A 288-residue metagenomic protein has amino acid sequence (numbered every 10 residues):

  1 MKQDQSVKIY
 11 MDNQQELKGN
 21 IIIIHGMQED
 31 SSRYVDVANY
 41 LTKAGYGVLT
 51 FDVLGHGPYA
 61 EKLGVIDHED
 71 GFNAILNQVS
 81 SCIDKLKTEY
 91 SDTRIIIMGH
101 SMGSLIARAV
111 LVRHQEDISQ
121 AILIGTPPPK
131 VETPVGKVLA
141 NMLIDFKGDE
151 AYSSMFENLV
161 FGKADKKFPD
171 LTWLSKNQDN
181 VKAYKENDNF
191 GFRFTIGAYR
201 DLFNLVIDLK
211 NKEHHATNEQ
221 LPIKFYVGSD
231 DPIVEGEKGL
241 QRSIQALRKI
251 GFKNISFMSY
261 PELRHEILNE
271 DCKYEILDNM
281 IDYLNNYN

Functional and structural regions predicted by a protein language model:
G26-E29, S229-D230: Active-site glycine-rich loops that stabilize anionic/oxyanionic intermediates across multiple enzyme folds
R33-L63: Conserved alpha/beta-hydrolase
H68-K87: Alpha/beta-hydrolase active-site loop
Y90-S101: Alpha/beta-hydrolase fold nucleophile elbow
A107-N189: Alpha/beta-hydrolase-fold enzymes
F225-V227: Short beta-strand/loop motif that positions the catalytic acidic residue of the alpha/beta-hydrolase fold
P232-R242: Conserved alpha/beta-hydrolase "acid-adjacent" motif
I250-N288: Catalytic active-site module of serine/aspartate enzymes centered on a nucleophile-bearing elbow/loop
